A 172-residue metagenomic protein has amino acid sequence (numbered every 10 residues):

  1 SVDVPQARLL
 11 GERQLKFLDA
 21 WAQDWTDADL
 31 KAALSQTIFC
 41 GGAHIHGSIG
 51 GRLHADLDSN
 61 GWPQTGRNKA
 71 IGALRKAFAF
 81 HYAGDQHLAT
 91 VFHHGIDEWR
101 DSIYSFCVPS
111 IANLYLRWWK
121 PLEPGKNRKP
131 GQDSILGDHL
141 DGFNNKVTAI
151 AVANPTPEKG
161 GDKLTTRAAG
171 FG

Functional and structural regions predicted by a protein language model:
S1-G172: Long, structured stretches of catalytic cores involved in phosphate-ester chemistry, encompassing
